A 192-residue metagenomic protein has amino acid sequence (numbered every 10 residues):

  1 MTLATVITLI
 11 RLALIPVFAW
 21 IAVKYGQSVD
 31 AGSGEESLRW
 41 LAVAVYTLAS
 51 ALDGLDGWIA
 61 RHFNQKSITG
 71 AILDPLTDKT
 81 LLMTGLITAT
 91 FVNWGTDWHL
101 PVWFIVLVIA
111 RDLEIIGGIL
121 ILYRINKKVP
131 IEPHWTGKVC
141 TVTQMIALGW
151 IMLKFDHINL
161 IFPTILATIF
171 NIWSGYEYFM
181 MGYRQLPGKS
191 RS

Functional and structural regions predicted by a protein language model:
M1-S192: Alpha-helical transmembrane bundles and membrane-interface segments of multipass inner-membrane proteins
